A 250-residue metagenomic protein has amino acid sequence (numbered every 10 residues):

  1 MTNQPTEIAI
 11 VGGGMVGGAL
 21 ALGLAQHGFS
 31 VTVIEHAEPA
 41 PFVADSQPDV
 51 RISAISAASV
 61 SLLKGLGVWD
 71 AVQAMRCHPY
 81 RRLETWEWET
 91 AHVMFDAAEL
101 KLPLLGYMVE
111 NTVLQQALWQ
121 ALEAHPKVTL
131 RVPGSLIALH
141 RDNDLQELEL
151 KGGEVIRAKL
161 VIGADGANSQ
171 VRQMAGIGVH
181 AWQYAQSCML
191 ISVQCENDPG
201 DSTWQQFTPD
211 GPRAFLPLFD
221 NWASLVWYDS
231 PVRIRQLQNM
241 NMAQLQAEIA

Functional and structural regions predicted by a protein language model:
N3-Q4, C77-M174, W182-S187: Conserved N-terminal helical subregion
E7-V33: N-terminal Rossmann-like FAD-binding beta1-loop-alpha1 element of flavoenzymes
G23, A117, A121, S192: Rossmann-fold NAD(P)-dependent oxidoreductase module
A25-V50: Glycine-rich FAD pyrophosphate-binding loop
S30, W69, T129, G178: Residue-level detector of anion-binding/catalytic polar loops
D45-R51, L100-L104, I177-G178, V232: Short glycine-enriched, charge-decorated loop/helix-capping segments at active-site entrances that position
Q47-E84: N-terminal FAD cofactor-binding segment of flavoenzymes
L63, A164-A250: Conserved FAD-binding catalytic core of PHBH/FMO-like flavoproteins
